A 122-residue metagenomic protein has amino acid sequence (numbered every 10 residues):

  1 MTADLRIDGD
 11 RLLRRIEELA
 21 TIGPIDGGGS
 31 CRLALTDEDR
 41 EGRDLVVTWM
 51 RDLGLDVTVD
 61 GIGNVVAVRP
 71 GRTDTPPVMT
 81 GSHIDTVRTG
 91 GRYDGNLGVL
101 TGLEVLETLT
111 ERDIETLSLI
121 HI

Functional and structural regions predicted by a protein language model:
T2-T36: N-terminal capping segment at the start of a domain
I25-R69: A non-catalytic alpha/beta surface segment that caps or lines the substrate-entry region of metallo-dependent hydrolase
L53, V65-D94, G102: Catalytic-core environment of secreted peptidases
V99: Active-site alpha-helical elements of protease catalytic centers
V105-S118: Flexible, small-residue-rich helix->loop connector segments that border functional cores
I120-I122: Conserved small/polar residues in nucleotide/adenosyl-binding loops
